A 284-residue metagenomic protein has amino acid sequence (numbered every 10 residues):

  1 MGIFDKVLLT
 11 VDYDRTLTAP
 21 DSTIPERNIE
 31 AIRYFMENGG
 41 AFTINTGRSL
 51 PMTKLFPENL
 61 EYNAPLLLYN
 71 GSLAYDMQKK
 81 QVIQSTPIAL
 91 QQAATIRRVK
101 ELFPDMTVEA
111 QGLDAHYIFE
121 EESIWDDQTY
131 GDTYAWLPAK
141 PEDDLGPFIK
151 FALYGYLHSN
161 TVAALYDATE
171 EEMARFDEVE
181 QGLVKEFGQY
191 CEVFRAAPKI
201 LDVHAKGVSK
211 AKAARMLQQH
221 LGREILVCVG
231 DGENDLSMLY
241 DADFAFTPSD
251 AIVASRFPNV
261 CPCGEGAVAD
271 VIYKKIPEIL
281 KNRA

Functional and structural regions predicted by a protein language model:
I3-L8, P25, D202-A284: Mg2+-dependent phosphoryl-transfer enzymes with acidic/Ser/Thr/Gly-rich catalytic loops
I3-T10, R27-G40, L183, F187 (+1 more regions): A short, Lys/Arg-enriched amphipathic alpha-helix followed by its capping loop at the start of a domain
F4-K6, G39, N63, F103-D105 (+2 more regions): A general structural motif
T23-W125: Active-site phosphate-binding/coordination module
L60-N63, I83-T86, W125-T129, K210-K212 (+2 more regions): Short, hinge-like loop/turn segments at secondary-structure boundaries
L60-Y62, N70, Q78, F187 (+2 more regions): Short, structured coil segments at secondary-structure junctions
T107, Q111-V229, E233, M238: Conserved acidic, metal-coordinating active-site core of Asp-based, Mg2+-dependent phosphoryl-transfer enzymes
